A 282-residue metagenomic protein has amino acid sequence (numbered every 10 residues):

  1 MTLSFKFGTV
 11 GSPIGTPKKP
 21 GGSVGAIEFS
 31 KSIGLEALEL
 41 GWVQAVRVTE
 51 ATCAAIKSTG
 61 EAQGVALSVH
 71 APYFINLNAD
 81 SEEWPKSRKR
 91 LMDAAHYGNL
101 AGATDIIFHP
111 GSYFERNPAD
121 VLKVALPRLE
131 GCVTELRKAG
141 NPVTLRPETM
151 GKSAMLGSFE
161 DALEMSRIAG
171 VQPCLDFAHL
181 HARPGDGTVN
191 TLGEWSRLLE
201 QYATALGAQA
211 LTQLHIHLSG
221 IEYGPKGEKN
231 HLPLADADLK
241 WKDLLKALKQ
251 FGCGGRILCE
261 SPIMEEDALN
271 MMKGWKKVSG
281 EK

Functional and structural regions predicted by a protein language model:
M1-H96, Q172, E281: N-terminal pre-domain/capping segments
L3-F7, G34-E36, E61-L67, L100-T104 (+4 more regions): Short, well-ordered coil/turn segments that N-cap beta-strands
V10-I14, G41-A45, P72-N76, G111-Y113 (+4 more regions): Active-site beta-loop-alpha junctions enriched in small/polar residues
S30, L38, H70, G98 (+5 more regions): Conserved, mostly hydrophobic/aromatic
A54-P72, L126-R137, S166-A169, Q201 (+1 more regions): Alpha-helix-loop-beta-strand connector modules within alpha/beta enzyme cores
E61-A62, L77-L175: Active-site acidic/histidine proton-transfer and metal-coordination neighborhood in alpha/beta enzyme cores
C132-G227: Acidic/histidine-rich catalytic cores of soluble enzymes
S196-A208, A235-Q250: A short, acidic, amphipathic alpha-helical segment used as a generic capping/interface helix at domain edges
